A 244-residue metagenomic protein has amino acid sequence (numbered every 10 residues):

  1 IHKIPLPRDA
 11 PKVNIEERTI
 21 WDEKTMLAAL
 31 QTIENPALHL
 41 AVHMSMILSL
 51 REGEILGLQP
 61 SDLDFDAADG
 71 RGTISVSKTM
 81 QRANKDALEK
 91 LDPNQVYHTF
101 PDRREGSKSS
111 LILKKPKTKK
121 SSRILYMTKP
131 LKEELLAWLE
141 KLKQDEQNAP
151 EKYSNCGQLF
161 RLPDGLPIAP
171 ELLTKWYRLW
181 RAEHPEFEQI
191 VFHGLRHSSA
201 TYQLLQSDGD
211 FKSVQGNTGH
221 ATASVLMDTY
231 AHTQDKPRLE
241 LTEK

Functional and structural regions predicted by a protein language model:
K3, Q31, G57, F65 (+2 more regions): Phosphate-coordinating loops and pocket residues in cytosolic domains that bind phosphorylated ligands
K3-D9, T25, L58-E140: Conserved tyrosine-mediated DNA breakage-rejoining catalytic core shared by Y-recombinases
I4-A37, I47-L50, L58: Long, amphipathic, Lys/Arg-enriched alpha-helical "connector/arm" segment
E23-K24, R103-I112, T118-F187: Active-site/catalytic core of tyrosine-dependent DNA strand-transfer enzymes
A37, L50-G53, R123-L125, L142 (+1 more regions): Short, cationic motifs built from Arg/Lys/His that form the positively charged side of catalytic pockets
L40: P-loop NTP-binding/switch modules centered on Walker-like glycine-rich loops
H43, I47, E54, L172-L179 (+4 more regions): C-terminal catalytic core of tyrosine-transesterase DNA break-rejoin enzymes
A87, G216, D228, H232-K244: DNA/chromatin major-groove-contacting recognition/catalytic segments
